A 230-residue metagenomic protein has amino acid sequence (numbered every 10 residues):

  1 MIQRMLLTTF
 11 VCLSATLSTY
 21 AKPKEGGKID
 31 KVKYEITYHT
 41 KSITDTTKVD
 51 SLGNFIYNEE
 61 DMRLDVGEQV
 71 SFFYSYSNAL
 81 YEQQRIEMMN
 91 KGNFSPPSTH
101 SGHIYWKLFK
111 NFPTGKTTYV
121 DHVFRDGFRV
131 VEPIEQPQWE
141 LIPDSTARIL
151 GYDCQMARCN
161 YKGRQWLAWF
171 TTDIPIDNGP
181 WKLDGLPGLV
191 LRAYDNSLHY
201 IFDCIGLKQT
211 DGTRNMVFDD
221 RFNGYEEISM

Functional and structural regions predicted by a protein language model:
M1-I29: Bacterial Sec-dependent N-terminal signal peptides
R4, T47, N54, G151-D153 (+2 more regions): A near-ubiquitous, low-amplitude feature marking generic local secondary-structure context
A21-E140, D144-T146, D153, L167 (+1 more regions): Extracellular or lumenal secretory-pathway regions
I149-L150, Y161: Structural motif
R158-D219: Gly/Pro-enriched, hydrophobic low-complexity segments that function as extracytoplasmic propeptides/linkers
